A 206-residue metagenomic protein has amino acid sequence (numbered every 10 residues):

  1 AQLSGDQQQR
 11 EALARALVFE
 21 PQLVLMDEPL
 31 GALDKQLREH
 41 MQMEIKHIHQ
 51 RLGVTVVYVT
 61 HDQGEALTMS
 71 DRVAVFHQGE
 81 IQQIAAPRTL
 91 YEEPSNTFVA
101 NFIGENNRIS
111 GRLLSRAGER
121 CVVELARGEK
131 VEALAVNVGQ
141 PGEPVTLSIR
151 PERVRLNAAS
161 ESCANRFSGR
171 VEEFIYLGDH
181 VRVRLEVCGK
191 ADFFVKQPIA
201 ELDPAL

Functional and structural regions predicted by a protein language model:
A1-N101: ABC ATPase nucleotide-binding domains
V54-V57, R108, H180: Secondary-structure boundary/capping residues
N106, S115-L206: Non-catalytic connector elements of ABC transporters
G111: Short beta-strand-centered aromatic/proline hotspots
